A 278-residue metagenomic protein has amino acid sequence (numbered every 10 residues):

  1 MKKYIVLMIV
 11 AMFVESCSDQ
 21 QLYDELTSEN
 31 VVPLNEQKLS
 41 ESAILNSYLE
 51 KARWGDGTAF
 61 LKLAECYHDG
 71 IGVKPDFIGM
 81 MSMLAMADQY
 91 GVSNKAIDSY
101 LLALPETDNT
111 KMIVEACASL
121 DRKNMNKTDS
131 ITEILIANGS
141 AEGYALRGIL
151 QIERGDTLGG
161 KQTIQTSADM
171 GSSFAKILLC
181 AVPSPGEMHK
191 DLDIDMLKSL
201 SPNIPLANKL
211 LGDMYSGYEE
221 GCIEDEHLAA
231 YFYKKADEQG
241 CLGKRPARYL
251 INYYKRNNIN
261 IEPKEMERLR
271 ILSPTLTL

Functional and structural regions predicted by a protein language model:
F13-S16: C-terminal motif of bacterial Sec signal peptides marking the signal peptidase cleavage site
S18-Q20: Bacterial signal peptide processing site
Y23, T27-V31, L45, L49 (+7 more regions): Alpha-helical tetratricopeptide repeat
I44, M80, T128, G160 (+2 more regions): Single-residue signature of alpha-solenoid repeat helices
R53-D56, D69-I71, Y90-V92, E106-N109 (+8 more regions): Short helix-capping/linker turns of helical repeat alpha-solenoids
K62-D69, L102-A103, E115-S119, I149-E153 (+3 more regions): Hydrophobic face of amphipathic alpha-helices that form TPR/SEL1-like repeat modules and related alpha-solenoid
R245-L278: Terminal, low-structured helical/coil segments at or just beyond the last alpha-helical repeat
